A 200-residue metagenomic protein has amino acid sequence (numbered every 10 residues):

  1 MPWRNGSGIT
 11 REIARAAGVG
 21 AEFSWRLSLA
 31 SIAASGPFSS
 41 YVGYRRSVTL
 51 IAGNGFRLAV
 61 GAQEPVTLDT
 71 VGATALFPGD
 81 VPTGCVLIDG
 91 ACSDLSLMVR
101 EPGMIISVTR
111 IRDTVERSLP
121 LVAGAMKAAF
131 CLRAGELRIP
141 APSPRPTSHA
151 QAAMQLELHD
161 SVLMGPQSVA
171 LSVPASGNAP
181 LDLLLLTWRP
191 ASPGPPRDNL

Functional and structural regions predicted by a protein language model:
M1-L200: Jelly-roll (double-stranded beta-helix
